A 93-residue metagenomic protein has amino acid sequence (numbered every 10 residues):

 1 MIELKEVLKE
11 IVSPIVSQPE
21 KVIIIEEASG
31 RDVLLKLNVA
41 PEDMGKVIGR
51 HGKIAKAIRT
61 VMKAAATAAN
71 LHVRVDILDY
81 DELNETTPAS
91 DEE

Functional and structural regions predicted by a protein language model:
M1-M44, K56-E93: RNA-contacting regions in translation and RNA-metabolism proteins, encompassing KH/S1 modules where present
